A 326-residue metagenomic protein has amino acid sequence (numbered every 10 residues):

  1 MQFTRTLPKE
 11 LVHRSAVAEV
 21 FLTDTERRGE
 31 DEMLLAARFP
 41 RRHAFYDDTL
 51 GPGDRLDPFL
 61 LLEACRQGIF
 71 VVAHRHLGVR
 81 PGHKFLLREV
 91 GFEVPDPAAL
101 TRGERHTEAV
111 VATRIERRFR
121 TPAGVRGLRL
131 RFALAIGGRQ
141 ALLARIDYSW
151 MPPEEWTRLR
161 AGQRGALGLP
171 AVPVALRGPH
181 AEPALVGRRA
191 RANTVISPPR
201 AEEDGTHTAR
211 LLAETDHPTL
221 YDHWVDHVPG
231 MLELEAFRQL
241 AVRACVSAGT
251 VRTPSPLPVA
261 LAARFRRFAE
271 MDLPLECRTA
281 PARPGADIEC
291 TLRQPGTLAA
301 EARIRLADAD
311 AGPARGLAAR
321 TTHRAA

Functional and structural regions predicted by a protein language model:
M1-G53, S149-D222, L317-A326: Non-catalytic linker/capping segments at the edges of enzyme domains
L22-T23, L87-E89, R129, L143 (+2 more regions): Hydrophobic residues on conserved beta-strands that form the core of alpha/beta folds
R27-D31, L61, K84-L86, G103-A109 (+6 more regions): Solvent-exposed loop and beta-edge segments used for protein-protein assembly and interaction
G29-K84, H207-A248: Hot-dog-fold acyl-thioester-processing enzymes
R38-P40, E93-P95, E116, S149 (+5 more regions): A structural detector for beta-sheet-dominated domains
V71-I115, L240-A280: Hydrophobic beta-strand-centered segment that forms part of the acyl-chain substrate-binding groove
V110-G178, R278-A326: HotDog/MaoC-like acyl-thioester-processing domains
T194-R267, P274, P284, E289-T291: Acidic/His-leaning functional-site neighborhoods
